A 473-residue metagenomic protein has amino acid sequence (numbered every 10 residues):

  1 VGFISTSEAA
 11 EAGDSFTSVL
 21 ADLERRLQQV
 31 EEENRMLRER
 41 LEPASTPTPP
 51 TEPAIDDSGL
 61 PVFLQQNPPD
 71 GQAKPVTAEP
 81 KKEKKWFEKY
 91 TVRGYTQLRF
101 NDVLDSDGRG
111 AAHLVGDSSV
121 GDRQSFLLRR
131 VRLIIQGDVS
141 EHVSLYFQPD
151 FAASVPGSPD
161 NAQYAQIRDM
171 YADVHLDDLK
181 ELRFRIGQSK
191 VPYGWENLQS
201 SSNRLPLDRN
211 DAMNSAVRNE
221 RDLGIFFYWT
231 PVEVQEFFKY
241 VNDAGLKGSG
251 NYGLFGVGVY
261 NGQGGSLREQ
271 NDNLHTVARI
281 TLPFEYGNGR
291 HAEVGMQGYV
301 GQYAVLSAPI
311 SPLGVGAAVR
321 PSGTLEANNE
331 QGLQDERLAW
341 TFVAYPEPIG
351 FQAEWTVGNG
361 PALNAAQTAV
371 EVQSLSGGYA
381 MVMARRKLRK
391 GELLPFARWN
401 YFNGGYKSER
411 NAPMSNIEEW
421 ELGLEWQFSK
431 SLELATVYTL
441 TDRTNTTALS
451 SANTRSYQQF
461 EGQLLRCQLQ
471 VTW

Functional and structural regions predicted by a protein language model:
V1-G2: Bacterial N-terminal signal peptides
T6-G116, N161, H175, Q468 (+1 more regions): N-terminal periplasmic/intermembrane-space "pro-region" immediately following the signal or transit peptide
E11, T51, D56-S58, D208-N210 (+5 more regions): Alpha-helix initiation/capping motif
T17-L20, Q28, R38-E42, R132-G137 (+8 more regions): A generic structural signal for ordered secondary structure
E79-A112, S118-G265, Q270-V277, T281-N288 (+2 more regions): Outer membrane beta-barrel
L104-D107, S119-V120, S158-P159, M170-D177 (+3 more regions): Outer-membrane beta-barrel pore domains
